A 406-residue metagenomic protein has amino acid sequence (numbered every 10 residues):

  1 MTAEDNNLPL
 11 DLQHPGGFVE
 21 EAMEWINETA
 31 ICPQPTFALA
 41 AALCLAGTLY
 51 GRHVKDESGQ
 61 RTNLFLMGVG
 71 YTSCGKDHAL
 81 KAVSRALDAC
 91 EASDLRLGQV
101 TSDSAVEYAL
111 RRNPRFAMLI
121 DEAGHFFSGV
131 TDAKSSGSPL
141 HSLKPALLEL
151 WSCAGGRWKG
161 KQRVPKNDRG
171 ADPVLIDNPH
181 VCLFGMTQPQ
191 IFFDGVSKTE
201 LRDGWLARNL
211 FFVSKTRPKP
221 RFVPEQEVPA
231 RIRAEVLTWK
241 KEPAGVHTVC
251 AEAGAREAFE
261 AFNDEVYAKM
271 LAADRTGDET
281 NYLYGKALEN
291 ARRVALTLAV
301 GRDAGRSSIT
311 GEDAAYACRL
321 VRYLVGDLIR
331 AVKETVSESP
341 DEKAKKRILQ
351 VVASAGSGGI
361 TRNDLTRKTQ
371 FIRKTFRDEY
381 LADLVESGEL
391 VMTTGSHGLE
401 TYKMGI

Functional and structural regions predicted by a protein language model:
M1-I406: Phosphate-handling catalytic cores of nucleic-acid transaction enzymes
